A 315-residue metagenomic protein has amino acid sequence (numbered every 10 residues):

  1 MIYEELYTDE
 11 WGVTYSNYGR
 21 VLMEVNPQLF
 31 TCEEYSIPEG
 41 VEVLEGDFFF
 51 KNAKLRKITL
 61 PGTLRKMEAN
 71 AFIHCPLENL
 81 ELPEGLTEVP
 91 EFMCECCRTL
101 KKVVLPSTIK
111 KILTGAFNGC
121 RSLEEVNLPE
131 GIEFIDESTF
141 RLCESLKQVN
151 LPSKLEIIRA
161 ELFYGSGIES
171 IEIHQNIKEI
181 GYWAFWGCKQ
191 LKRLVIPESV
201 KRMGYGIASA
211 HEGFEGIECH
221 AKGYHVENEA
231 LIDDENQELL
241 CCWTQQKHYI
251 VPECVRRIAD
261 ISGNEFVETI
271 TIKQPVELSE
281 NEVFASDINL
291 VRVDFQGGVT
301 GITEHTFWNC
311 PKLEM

Functional and structural regions predicted by a protein language model:
M1-R20, N26-V43, N52-K66, C75-E88 (+11 more regions): Structural signature of tandem-repeat unit edges
E24-P27, C94, V283-F284: A short alpha-helix capping/helix-coil boundary motif
D47-F48, E68-A71, P90-M93, L113-A116 (+7 more regions): Consensus positions within tandem repeat domains that build extended binding/scaffold surfaces
F48, I261-S262: Acidic, Ser/Thr
